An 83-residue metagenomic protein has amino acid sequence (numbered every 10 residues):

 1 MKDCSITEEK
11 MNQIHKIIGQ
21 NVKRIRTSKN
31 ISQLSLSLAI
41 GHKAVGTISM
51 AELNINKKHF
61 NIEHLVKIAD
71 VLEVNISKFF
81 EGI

Functional and structural regions predicted by a protein language model:
K2-S28: A short, Lys/Arg-rich alpha-helix, primarily the initiator
V22, L36-S37, I48-A51, F79: Conserved hydrophobic/aromatic packing and binding residues within compact polymer-binding modules
S28, A39, V71: Residues within the alpha-helical elements of helix-turn-helix
N30, I55-D70: Short, basic-rich loop-to-helix N-cap that marks the start of a DNA-contacting helix
L34-L38, I68: Short alpha-helical "recognition helix" segments of helix-turn-helix
H42-K58: Recognition helix of helix-turn-helix/homeodomain-like DNA-binding domains that insert into the DNA major groove
I62, E73-I83: Short C-terminal boundary/hinge segments that cap the last helix of small helical domains
